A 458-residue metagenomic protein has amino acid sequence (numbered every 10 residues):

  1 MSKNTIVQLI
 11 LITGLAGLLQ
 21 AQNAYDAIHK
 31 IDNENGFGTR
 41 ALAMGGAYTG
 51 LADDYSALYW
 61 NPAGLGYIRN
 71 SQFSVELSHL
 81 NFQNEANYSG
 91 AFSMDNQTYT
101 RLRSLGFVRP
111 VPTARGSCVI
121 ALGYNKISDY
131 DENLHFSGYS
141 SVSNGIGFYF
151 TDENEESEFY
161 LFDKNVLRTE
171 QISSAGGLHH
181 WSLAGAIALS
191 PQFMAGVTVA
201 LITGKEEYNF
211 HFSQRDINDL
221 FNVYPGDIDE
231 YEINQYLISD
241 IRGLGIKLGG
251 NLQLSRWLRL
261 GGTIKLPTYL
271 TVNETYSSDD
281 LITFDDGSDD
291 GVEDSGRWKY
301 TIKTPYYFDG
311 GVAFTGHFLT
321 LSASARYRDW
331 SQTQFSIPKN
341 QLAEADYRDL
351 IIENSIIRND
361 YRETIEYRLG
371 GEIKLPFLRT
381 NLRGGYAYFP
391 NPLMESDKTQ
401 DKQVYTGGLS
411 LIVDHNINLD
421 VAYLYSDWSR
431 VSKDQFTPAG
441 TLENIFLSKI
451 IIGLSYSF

Functional and structural regions predicted by a protein language model:
M1-Y25: Bacterial Sec-dependent N-terminal signal peptides
Q22-L42, R103-F458: Outer-membrane beta-barrel porins/channels
N23-Y48, G66-Q83: Transmembrane beta-strand segments of Gram-negative outer membrane beta-barrel proteins
L42-S56, F92-M94: Asp/Glu-centered strand-loop micro-motifs enriched in Gly/Pro and often flanked by an aromatic residue
A47-A52, W60-S71, P110-T113: Outer-membrane beta-barrel pore proteins
Y55, E85-S89, F335: Short, glycine/acidic-enriched capping/hinge loops at junctions between secondary-structure elements
L65-Y67, Q72, L77-H79, L105 (+3 more regions): Glycine- and aromatic-enriched membrane insertion/assembly motifs of diderm outer-membrane and organelle channel
V75-E76, Q83-M94, Y99-F107: General structural concept
